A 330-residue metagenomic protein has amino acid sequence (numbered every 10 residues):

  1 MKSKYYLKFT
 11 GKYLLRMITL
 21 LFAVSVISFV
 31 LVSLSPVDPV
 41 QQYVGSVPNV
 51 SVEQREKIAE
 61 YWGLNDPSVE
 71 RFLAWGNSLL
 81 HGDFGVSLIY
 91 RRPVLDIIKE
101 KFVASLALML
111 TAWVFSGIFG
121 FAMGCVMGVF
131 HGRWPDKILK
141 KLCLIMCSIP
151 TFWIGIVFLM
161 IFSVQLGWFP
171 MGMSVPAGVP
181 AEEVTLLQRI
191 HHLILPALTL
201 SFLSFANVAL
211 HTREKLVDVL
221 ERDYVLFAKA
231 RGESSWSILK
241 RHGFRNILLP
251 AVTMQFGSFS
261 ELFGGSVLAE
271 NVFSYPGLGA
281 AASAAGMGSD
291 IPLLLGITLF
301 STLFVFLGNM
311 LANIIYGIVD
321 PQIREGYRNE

Functional and structural regions predicted by a protein language model:
K2-L34: Charged, compositionally biased N-terminal leader segments and the immediate start of the first structured element
K2-Y6, L64-F121: An internal, D/E-rich "acidic patch" concept
K4-K8, I98, F102-P135, P180-E330: Alpha-helical transmembrane segments of integral membrane proteins, especially multi-pass inner/plasma-membrane
L21-E70, L166-L187: Hydrophobic alpha-helical transmembrane segments of membrane transport/permease proteins and related membrane-embedded
A23, I27, L31, F119 (+6 more regions): Alpha-helical membrane-inserting segments
S35, M146-I149, F263: Transmembrane helix irregularities
V50-H81, F273-A285: Short hydrophobic, aromatic-rich alpha-helical segments embedded in or entering the lipid bilayer of multi-pass
K141-I149, W153-F205: Membrane-water interface segments at transmembrane-helix boundaries in multipass membrane proteins
